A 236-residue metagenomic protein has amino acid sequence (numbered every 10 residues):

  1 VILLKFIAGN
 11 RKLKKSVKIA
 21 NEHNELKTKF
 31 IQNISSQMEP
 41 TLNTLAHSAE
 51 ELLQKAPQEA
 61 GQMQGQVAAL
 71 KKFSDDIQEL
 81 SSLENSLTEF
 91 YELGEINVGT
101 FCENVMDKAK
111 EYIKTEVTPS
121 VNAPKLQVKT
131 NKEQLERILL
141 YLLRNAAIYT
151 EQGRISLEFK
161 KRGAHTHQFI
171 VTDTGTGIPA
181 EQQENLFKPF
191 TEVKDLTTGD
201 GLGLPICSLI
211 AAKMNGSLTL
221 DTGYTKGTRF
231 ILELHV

Functional and structural regions predicted by a protein language model:
K12-E51: Primarily the dimerization/phosphotransfer
N85-Y91, Q127-T130: Conserved micro-motifs of the catalytic ATP-binding
E92-E95, K114-L126, R162: Conserved catalytic submotifs in the C-terminal HATPase_c
A146-A147: Short helix-loop "hinge" at the ATP-lid/N-box region of the Bergerat-fold HATPase_c
R154-H165: Short beta-strand/loop element within the Bergerat-fold HATPase_c
I178-F190: Short conserved segment of the HATPase_c
